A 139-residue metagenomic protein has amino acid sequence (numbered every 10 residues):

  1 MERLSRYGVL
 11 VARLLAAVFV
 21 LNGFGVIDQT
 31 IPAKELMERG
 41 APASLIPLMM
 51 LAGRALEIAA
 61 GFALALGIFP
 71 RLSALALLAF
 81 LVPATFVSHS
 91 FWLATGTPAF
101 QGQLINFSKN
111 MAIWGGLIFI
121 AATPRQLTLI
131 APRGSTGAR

Functional and structural regions predicted by a protein language model:
M1-I31, P47-A55, A59, L66-R139: Extended, low-polarity transmembrane helix blocks
I31-S44: Short juxtamembrane and helix-loop transition motifs at transmembrane-helix boundaries in membrane proteins
